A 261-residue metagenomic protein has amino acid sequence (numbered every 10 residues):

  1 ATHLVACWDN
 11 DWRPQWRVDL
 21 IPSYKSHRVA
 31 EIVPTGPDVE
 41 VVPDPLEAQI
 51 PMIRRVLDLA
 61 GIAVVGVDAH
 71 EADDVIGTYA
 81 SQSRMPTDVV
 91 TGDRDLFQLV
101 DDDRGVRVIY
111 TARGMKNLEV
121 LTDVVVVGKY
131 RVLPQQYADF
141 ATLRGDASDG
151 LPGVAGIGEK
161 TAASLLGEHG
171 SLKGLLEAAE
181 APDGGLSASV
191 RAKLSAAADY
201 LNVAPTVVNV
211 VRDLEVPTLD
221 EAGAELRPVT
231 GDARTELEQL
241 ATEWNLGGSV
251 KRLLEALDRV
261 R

Functional and structural regions predicted by a protein language model:
A1-V5, D103, V120-R261: Non-catalytic nucleic-acid-binding/docking modules located in mid-to-C-terminal regions of nucleic-acid enzymes
A1-V90, R94-R107, A112-M115, N202-V203 (+2 more regions): Noncatalytic, basic helical substrate-engagement surface that gates or grips nucleic-acid strands
